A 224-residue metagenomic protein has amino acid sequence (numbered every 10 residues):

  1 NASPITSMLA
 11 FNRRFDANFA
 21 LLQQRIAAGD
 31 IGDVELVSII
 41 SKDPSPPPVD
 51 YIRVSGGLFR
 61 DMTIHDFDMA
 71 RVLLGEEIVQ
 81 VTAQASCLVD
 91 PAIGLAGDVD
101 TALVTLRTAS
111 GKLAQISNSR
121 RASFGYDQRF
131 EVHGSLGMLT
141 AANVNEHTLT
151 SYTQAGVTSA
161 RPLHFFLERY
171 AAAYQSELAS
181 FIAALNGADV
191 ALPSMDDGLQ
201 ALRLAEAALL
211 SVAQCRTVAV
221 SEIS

Functional and structural regions predicted by a protein language model:
N1-P48: A contiguous active-site-proximal alpha/beta segment in oxidoreductase catalytic domains
A2-P4, G29, G111, A188 (+1 more regions): Glycine-centered short loops/turns at secondary-structure junctions
T6-M8, S38, T82, Q115 (+1 more regions): Structural detector of well-ordered beta-strand residues that form the stable sheet scaffold of enzyme domains
N18-F19, D66-F67, L149, Q175-A179 (+1 more regions): A general structural signal for well-ordered alpha-helical segments in protein cores
L21, D68-M69, L103, S180 (+2 more regions): Alpha-helical elements of Rossmann-like donor-binding domains used by nucleotide-donor carbohydrate transfer enzymes
V49-L113, S119-F124, D196: Rossmann-like dinucleotide-binding domain that binds NAD(P)(H)
C87, I93-L95, A109-S176, S194: NAD(P)-dinucleotide binding in Rossmann-like oxidoreductases
A109, S180-S224: C-terminal helix-rich "cap/oligomerization" subdomain common to oxidoreductases
